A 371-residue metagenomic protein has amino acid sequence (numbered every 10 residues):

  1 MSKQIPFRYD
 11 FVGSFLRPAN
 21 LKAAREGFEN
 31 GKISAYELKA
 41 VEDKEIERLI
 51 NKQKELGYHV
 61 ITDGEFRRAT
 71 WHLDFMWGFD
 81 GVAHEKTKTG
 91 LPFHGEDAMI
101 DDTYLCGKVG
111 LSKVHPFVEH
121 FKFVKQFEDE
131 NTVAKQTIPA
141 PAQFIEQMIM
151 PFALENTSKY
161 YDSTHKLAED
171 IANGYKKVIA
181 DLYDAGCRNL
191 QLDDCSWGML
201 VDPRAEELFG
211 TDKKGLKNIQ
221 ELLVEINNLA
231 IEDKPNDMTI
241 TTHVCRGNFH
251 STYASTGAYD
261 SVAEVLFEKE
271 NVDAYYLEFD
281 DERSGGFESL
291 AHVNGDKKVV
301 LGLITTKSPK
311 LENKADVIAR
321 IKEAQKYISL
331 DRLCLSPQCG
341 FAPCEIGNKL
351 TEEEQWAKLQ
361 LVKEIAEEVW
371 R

Functional and structural regions predicted by a protein language model:
M1-R371: Domain-level signal for soluble alpha/beta catalytic cores
